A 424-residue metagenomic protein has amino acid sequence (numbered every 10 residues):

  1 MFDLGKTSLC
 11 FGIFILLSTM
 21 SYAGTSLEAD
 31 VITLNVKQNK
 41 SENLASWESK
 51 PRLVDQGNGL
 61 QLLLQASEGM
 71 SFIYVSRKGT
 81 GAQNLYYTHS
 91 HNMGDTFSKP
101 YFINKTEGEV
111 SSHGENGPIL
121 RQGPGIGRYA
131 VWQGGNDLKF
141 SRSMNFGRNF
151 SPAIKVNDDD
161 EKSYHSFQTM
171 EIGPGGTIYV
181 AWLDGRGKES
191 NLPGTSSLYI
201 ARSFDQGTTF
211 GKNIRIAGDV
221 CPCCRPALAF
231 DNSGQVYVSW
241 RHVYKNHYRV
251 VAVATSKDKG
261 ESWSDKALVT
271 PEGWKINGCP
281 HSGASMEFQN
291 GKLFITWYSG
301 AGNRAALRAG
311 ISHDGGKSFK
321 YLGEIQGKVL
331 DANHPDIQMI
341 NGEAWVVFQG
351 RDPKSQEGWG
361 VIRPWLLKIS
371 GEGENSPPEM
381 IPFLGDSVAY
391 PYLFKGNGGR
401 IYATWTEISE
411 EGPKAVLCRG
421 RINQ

Functional and structural regions predicted by a protein language model:
M1-C10: Bacterial N-terminal signal peptides that target proteins for export
C10-T19: Bacterial N-terminal signal peptides
G24-Q424: Extracellular, repeat-based ectodomains that mediate carbohydrate processing or recognition
